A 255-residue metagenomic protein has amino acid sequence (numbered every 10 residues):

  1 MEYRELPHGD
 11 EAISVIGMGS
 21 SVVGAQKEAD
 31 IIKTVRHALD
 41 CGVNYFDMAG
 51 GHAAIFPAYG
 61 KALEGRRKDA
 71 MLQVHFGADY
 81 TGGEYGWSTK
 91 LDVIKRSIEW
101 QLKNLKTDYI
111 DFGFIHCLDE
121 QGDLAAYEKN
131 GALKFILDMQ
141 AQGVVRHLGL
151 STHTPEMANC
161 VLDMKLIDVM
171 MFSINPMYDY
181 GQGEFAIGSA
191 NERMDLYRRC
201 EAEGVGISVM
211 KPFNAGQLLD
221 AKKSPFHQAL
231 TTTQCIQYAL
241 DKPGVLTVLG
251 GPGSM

Functional and structural regions predicted by a protein language model:
M1-V74, A141: N-terminal binding-site loop/beta-alpha segment at the start of enzyme catalytic domains that lines or forms
L6, M18, F46, Y59 (+7 more regions): Conserved, mostly hydrophobic/aromatic
P7-V23, Q73-Y85, F114-C117, F213-Q217: N-terminal small/glycine-rich loop or linker at the start of catalytic domains across soluble metabolic enzymes
E11-I16, G42-Y45, R66-M71, T107-D111 (+4 more regions): Short, well-ordered coil/turn segments that N-cap beta-strands
I16-A29, A78-K95, Q121-A125, D220-A229: Active-site mouth loops of central-metabolism enzymes
A25-A38, T89-K106, T152-C160, L230-Y238: Short, acidic/polar
W100-L124: Active-site groove signature of glycoside hydrolases
L118-M255: Beta/alpha (TIM)-barrel catalytic core signal, keyed to glycine-rich beta->alpha loops juxtaposed to Asp/Glu that bind
